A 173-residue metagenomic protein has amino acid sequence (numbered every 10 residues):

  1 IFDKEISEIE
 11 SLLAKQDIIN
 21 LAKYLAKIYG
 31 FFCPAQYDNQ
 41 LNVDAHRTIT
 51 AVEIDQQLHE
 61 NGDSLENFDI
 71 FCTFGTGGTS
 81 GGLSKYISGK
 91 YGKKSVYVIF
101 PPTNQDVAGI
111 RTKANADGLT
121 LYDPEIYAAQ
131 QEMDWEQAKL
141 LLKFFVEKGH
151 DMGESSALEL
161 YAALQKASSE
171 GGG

Functional and structural regions predicted by a protein language model:
I1, T73-S84, S155-L164: Short glycine/serine/threonine-rich phosphate/pyrophosphate-binding segments that cradle anionic phosphate groups
I1-I18: A glycine-rich helix N-cap at a beta->alpha junction
F2, Q36, I99-P101: Generic beta-sheet signal
S7-L12, Q40-D44, D106: Short, small-residue-enriched loops and turns at beta-alpha junctions that line or gate enzyme active sites
Q16-I19, G30, S88-A157, Q165 (+1 more regions): Active-site/ligand-binding loops adjacent to catalytic centers
I19, K23, A51-D55, G81-S84 (+3 more regions): Predominant activation on well-ordered alpha-helical scaffold segments within soluble catalytic domains
I28-G75, E136-D151, A167: Active-site/ligand-binding-proximal alpha/beta "capping" segment
G171-G173: Short, intrinsically disordered, charge-balanced linker/junction segments flanking boundaries in proteins
